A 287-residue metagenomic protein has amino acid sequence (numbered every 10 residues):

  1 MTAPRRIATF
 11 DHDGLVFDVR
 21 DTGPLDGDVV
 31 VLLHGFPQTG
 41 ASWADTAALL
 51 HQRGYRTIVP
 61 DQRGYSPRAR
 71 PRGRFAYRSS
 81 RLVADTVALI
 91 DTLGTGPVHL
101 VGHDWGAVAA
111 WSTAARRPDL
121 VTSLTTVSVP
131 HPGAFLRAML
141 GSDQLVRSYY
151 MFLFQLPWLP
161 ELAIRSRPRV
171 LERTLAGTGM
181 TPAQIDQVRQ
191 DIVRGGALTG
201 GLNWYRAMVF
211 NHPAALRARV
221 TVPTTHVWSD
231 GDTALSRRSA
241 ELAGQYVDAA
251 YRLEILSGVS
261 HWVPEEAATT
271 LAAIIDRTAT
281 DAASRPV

Functional and structural regions predicted by a protein language model:
T2-R6, H12-F17, V29, I58 (+5 more regions): Flexible "cap/lid" subdomain of the alpha/beta-hydrolase fold that forms the substrate-access gate
R20-A69: Conserved HGGG/HGGXW glycine-rich cap/lid loop of the alpha/beta-hydrolase fold
V259: Conserved short acidic donor-positioning loop in nucleotide-sugar-dependent glycosyltransferases
